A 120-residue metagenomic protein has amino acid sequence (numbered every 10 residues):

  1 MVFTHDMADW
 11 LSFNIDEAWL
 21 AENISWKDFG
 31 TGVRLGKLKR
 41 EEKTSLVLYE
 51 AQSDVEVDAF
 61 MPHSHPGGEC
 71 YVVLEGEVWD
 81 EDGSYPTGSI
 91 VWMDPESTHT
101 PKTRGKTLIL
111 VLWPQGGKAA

Functional and structural regions predicted by a protein language model:
M1-S45: A short, N-terminal "cap"/entry segment at the start of jelly-roll beta-barrel domains of the cupin/DSBH fold
G30, S84, P95-A120: Ligand-binding loop in jelly-roll beta-barrel domains
G30-H65, W79, G83-T87, D94-T98: Conserved short histidine dyad/triad with adjacent acidic residue
S45-V47, V72, G105: Residues at beta-strand starts and edge strands
Y49-A51, V72, V111: Preference for bulky hydrophobic residues occupying beta-strand positions in well-ordered beta-sheet regions
G68: Alpha/beta-hydrolase fold active-site loops
Y71, G76-D80, I90: Short beta-strand segments in beta-sandwich/barrel cores
